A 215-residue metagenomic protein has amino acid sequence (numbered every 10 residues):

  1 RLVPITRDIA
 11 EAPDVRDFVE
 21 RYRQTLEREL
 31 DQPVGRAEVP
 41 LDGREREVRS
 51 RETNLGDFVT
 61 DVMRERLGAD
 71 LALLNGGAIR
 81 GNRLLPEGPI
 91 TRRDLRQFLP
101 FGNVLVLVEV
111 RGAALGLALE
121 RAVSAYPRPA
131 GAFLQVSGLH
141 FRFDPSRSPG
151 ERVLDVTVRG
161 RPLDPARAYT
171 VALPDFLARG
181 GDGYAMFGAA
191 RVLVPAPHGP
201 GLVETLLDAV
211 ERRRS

Functional and structural regions predicted by a protein language model:
R1-S215: Catalytic centers of hydrolytic enzymes
